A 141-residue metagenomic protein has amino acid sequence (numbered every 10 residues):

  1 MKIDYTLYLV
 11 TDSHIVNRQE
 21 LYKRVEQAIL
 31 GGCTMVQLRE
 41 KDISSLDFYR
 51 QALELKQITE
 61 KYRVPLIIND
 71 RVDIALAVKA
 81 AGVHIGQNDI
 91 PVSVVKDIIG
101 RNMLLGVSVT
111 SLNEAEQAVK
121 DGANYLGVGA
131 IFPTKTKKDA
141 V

Functional and structural regions predicted by a protein language model:
M1-D89, D97-N124: Conserved N-terminal beta1-alpha1 strand-loop-helix module at the mouth
A75, F132-K138: A short acidic, helix-capping loop that chelates divalent metal ions and anchors anionic groups
S93: Active-site phosphate/pyrophosphate- and oxyanion-stabilizing loops and adjacent acidic/basic residues in soluble
V141: Active-site-adjacent C-terminal substructures of enzyme catalytic domains
